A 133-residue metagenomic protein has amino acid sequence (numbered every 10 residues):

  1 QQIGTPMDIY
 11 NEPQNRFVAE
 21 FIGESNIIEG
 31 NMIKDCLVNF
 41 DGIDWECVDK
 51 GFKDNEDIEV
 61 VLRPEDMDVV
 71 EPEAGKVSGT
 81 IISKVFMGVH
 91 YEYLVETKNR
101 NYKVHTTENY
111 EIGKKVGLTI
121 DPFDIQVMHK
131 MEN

Functional and structural regions predicted by a protein language model:
Q1-I43: Internal alpha/beta loop-helix hairpins
S25-I27, D35-N133: Non-catalytic connector elements of ABC transporters
